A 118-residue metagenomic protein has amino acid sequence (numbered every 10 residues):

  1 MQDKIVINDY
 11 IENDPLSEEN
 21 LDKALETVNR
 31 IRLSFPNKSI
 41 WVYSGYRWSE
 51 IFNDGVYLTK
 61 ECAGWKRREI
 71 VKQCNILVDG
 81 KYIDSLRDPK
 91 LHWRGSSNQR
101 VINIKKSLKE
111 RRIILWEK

Functional and structural regions predicted by a protein language model:
M1-E61, W65-I70: Conserved Radical SAM active-site core
T27-N37, W41, R47, R87-K118: P-loop/Walker A phosphate-binding loop and immediately adjacent motor/lid segment at beta-alpha junctions
E69-K72, G95: Short, conserved loop/helix-junction motifs that constitute active-site signature segments in enzyme catalytic cores
C74-I76: Well-ordered beta-strand positions
D79: Short beta-strand and adjacent tight-turn residues that come in two discontinuous sequence segments and form the edges
Y82: Flexible loop residues that form catalytic and substrate-binding hotspots at small-molecule/glycan-binding clefts
